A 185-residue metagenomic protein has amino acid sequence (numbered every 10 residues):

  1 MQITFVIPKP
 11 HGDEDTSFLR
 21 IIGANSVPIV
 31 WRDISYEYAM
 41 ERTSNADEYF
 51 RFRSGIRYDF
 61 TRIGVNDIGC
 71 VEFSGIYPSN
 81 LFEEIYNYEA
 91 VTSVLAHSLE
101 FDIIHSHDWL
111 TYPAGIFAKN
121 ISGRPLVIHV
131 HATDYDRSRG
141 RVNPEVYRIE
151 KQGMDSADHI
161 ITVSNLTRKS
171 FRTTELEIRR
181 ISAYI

Functional and structural regions predicted by a protein language model:
T4-A96: A conserved catalytic-core segment of Leloir-type glycosyltransferases
P8, H107-D108, T162-S164: Replace "coordinates the UDP/GDP/TDP-sugar" with "coordinates nucleotide-activated sugar donors
E84-V91, P125-V127, Y135-Q152: Nucleotide-sugar donor phosphate/pyrophosphate-binding loop at the beta->alpha transition of glycosyltransferases
S93-S98, N120, N143-I160: Membrane-proximal helix-turn-helix segments that form the acceptor-binding/catalytic region of lipid-linked
I103-H105, Y112, A118-D136, I161 (+1 more regions): Active-site proximal beta-strand in glycosyltransferases
A114-G115, F171: Hydrophobic packing residues within well-ordered alpha-helices of enzyme cores
Y147, G153-S182: A short, active-site helix/loop in glycosyltransferases that binds the activated sugar's phosphate group
